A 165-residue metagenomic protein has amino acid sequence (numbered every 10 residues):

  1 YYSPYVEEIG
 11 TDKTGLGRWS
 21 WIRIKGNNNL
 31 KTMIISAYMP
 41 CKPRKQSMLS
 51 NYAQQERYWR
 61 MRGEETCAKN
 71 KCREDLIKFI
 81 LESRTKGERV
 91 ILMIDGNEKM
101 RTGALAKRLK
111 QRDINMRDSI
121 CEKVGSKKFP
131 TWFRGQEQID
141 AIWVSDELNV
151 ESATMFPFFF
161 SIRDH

Functional and structural regions predicted by a protein language model:
Y1-D113, E147-H165: Active-site regions of metal-assisted phosphoester/phosphodiester hydrolases, unifying DNase/endonuclease modules
A104, F129-T131: Short secondary-structure transition/capping segments
D113-K128: His/Asp/Glu-enriched short active-site or ligand-binding loop at hydrolase and phosphoryl-transfer sites
W132, I139: Conserved catalytic core of two-metal-ion nucleotidyltransferases
A141-W143: Short glycine- and hydrophobic/aromatic-rich loop-to-beta-strand nucleating segment in the catalytic cores
